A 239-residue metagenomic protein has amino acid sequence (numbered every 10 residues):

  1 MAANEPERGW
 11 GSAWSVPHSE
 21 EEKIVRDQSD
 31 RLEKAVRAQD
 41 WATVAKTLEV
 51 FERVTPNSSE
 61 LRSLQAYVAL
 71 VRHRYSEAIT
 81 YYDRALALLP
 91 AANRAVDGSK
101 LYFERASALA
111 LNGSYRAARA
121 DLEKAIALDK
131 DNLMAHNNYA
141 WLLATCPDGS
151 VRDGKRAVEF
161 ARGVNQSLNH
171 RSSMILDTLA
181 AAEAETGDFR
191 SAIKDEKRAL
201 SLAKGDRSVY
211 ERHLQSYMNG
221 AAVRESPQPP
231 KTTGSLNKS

Functional and structural regions predicted by a protein language model:
N4-S19, V151-D153, G163-S239: Terminal, low-structured helical/coil segments at or just beyond the last alpha-helical repeat
E33, Y67, S107, W141 (+3 more regions): Residue-level recognition of tetratricopeptide repeat
R37-A38, V71-R72, L111-N112, T145 (+2 more regions): Register position in tetratricopeptide repeats
E49-R53, A87, N93, K124-A127 (+3 more regions): Conserved structural position within tetratricopeptide repeats
L61, R94-A95, L101, A135 (+2 more regions): TPR alpha-solenoid repeat register
